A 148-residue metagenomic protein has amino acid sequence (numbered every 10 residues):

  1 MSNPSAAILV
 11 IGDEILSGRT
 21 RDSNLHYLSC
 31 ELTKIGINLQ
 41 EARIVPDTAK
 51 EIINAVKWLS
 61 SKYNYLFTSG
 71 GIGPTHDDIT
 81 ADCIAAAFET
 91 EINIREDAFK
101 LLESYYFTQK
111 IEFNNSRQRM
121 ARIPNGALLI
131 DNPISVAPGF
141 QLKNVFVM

Functional and structural regions predicted by a protein language model:
M1, R43-A55, Q118-I134: A short, flexible low-complexity segment enriched in Lys/Arg and Gly/Pro that occurs in N-terminal basic tails
S2-A7: Extreme N-terminal starter segment of soluble prokaryotic enzymes
L9-I11, M148: Short hydrophobic segments within beta-strands
V10, L16, T68-G71, T75 (+1 more regions): Short glycine/serine/threonine-biased micro-segments
I11, I15-L25: Glycine- and acidic-residue-enriched helix-capping/strand-helix junction motifs
S23, Y27, D97-K100: A general alpha-helical scaffold signature found inside nucleotide-binding enzyme cores
H26-A86, N93, F107: N-terminal small/polar loop signature for handling phosphorylated ligands or for N-terminal nucleophile
I79-M148: Proline/glycine-rich low-complexity loops and linkers
